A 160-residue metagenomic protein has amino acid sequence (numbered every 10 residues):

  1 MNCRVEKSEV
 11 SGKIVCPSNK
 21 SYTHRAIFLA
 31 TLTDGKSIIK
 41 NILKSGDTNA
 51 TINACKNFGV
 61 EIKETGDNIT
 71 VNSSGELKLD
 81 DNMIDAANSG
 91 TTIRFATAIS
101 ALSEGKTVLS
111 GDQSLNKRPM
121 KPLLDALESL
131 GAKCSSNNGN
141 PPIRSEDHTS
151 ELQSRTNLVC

Functional and structural regions predicted by a protein language model:
M1-S150: Structural preference for solvent-exposed beta-strand-turn elements and adjacent flexible terminal/loop segments within
E146-C160: Single conserved hydrophobic/aromatic residue that forms the stacking wall/gate of nucleotide- or nucleobase-binding
